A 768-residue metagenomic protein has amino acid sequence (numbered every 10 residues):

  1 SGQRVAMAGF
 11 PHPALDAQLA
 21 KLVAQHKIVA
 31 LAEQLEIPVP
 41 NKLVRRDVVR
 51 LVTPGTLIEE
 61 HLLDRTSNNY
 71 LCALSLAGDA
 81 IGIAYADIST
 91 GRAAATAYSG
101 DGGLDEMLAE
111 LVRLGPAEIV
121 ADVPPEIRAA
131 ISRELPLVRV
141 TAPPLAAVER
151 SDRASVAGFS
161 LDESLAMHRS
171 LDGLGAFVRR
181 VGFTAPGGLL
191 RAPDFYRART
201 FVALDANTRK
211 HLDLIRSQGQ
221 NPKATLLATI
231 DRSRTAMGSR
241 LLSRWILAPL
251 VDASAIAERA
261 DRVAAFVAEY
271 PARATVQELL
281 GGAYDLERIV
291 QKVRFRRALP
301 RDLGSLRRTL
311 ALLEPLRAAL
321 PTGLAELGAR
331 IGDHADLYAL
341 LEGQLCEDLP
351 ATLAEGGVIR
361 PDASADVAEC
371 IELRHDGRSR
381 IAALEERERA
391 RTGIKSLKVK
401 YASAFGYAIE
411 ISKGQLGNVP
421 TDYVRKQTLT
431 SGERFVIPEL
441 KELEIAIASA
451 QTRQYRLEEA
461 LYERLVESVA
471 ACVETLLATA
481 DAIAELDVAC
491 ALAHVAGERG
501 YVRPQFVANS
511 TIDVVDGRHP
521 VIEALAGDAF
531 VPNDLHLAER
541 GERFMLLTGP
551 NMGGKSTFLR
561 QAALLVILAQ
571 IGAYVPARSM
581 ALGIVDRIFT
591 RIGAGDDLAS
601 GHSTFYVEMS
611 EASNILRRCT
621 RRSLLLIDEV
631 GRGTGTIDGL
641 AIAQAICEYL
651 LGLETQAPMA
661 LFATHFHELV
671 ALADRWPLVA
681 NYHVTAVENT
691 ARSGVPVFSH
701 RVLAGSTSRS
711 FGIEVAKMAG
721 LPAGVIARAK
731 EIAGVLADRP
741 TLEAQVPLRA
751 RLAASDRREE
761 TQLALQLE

Functional and structural regions predicted by a protein language model:
S1-A265, A274, E278-R294, A298-E386 (+1 more regions): Charged catalytic and DNA/RNA-contacting regions of genome-maintenance and nucleic-acid-processing enzymes
S1-A8, E33, D87-T96, R464 (+4 more regions): Short, basic, glycine/proline-bearing loop/turn elements
S164, R234, S239, W245 (+2 more regions): ATPase nucleotide-binding head domains, primarily ABC-like/P-loop NTPase cores
I215-R216, A264-V267, L651, V670-A673: Amphipathic alpha-helical "coupling" segments that flank catalytic cores
F295, L299, T309-L312, I359-A365 (+3 more regions): Charged, surface-exposed helical/loop "interaction arms" that form contiguous linear patches used for dimerization
L429, E433-E467: Extended, charged coiled-coil "arm/hinge" scaffolds of SMC/Rad50-like chromosome-maintenance ATPases and other large
